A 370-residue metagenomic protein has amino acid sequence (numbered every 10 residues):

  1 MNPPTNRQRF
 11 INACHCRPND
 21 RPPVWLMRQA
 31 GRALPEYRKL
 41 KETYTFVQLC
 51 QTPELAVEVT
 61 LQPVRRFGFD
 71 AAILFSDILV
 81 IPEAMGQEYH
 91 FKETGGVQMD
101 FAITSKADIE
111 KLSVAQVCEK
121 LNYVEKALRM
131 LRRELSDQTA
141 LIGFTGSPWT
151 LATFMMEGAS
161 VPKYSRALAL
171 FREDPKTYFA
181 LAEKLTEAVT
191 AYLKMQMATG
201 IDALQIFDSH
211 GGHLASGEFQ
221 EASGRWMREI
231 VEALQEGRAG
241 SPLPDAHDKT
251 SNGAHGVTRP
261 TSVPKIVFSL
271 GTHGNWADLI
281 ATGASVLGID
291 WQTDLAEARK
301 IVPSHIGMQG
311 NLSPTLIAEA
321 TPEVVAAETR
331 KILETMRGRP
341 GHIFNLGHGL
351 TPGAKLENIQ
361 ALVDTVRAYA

Functional and structural regions predicted by a protein language model:
M1-Q87, F91, V97, G224 (+5 more regions): N-terminal basic, low-complexity leaders that serve as flexible interaction/assembly modules and, when applicable, as
L40, Q87-F91, K106-K111, M156-F171: Surface-exposed, active-site-proximal loop segments in enzymatic domains
T45, K106-Q116, F171-Y178: Short glycine/proline- and acidic residue-enriched helix-loop micro-motifs that form flexible lids or anion-recognition
I73-F91, I103, L112-V117, I201-Q220 (+1 more regions): Glycine-rich, proline-tolerant flexible connector loops at the mouths of alpha/beta enzymes
I78-I81, G96-V97, K106-A107, P148-T150: A short acidic, glycine/proline-enriched capping/turn motif at secondary-structure boundaries, especially helix N-cap
T94-R133: A gly/proline- and charged-residue-enriched helix-loop-helix capping module
K120-R238, P244, D248, N252 (+1 more regions): Active-site loop segments of alpha/beta catalytic cores
